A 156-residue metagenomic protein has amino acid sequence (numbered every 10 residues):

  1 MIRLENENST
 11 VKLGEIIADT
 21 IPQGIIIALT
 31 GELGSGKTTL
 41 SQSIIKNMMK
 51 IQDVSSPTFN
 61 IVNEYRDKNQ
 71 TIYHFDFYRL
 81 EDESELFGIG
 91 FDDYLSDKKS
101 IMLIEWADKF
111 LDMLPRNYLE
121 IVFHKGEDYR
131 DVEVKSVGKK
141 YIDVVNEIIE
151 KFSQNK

Functional and structural regions predicted by a protein language model:
M1-I16: N-terminal pre-Walker A segment at the start of P-loop NTPase domains
I27-L29: Hydrophobic anchor at the beta1->P-loop junction of P-loop NTPases
L33: The conserved Walker
K37: Conserved lysine of the Walker
K50-R66: Short beta-strand-centered segment that lines the nucleotide-binding/catalytic pocket of NTP-utilizing
E64-W106: Conserved nucleotide-sensing/catalytic segment adjacent to the nucleotide-binding pocket in NTP-handling enzymes
D92-K156: Short phosphate-coordinating micro-motif centered on Lys-Gly-acidic
